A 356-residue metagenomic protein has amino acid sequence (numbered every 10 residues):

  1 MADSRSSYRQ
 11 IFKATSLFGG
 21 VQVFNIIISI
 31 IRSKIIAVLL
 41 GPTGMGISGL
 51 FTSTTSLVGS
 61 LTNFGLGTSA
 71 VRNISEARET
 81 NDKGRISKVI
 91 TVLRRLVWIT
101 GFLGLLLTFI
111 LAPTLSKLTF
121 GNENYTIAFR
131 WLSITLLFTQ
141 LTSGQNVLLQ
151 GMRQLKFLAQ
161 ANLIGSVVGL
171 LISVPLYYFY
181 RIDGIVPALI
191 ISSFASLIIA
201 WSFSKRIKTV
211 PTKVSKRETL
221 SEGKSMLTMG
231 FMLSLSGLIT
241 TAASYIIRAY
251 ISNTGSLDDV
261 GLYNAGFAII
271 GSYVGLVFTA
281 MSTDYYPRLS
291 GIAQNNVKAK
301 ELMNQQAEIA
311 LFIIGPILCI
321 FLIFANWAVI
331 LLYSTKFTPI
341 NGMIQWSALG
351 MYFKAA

Functional and structural regions predicted by a protein language model:
M1-S29, F51, K83-V92, K216-S236 (+3 more regions): N-terminal membrane topogenesis motif
A2, I35, A70, N146-G151 (+4 more regions): C-terminal transmembrane helix end/exit motif
F12-N25, F129-T135, L148-V174, V186 (+4 more regions): Alpha-helical transmembrane segments of multi-pass membrane transporters/permeases
I30-M45, S116-T119, L238-Y273, R288-G291 (+1 more regions): Helix-terminus/linker motif at the lipid-water interface of multi-pass membrane proteins
K34-I35, G46-N63, V92-R95, T135 (+6 more regions): Alpha-helical transmembrane segments of polytopic membrane transporters and translocases
F64-T80, G151, G266, I270-I314: Helix-loop junctions and terminal segments of transmembrane helices in multi-pass membrane transport/translocation
T91-F120, L171, Y178, V277 (+1 more regions): Alpha-helical transmembrane segments of multi-pass membrane transport and lipid-handling proteins
R130, A159-K208, S225, A265-F267: Hydrophobic alpha-helical transmembrane segments
